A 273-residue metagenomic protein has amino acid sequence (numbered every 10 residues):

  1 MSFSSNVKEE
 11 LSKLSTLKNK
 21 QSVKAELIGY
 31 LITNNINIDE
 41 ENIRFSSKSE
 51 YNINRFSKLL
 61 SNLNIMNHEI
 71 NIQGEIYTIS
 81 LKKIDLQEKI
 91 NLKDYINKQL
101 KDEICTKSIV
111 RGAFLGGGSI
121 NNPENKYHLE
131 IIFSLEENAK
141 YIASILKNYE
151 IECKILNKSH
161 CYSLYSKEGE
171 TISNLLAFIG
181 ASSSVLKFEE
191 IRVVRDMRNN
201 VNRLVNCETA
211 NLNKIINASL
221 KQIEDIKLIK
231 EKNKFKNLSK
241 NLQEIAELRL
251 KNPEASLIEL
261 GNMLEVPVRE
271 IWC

Functional and structural regions predicted by a protein language model:
M1-E40, S47-F56, L60, I271: N-terminal, positively charged regions that mediate nucleic acid binding
F3, V7, V23, N52 (+5 more regions): Alpha-helical structural motif
S5-L14, E88-I96, S256-L257: Short amphipathic alpha-helical segments and their helix-coil junctions
E9, K13, K58, N62 (+9 more regions): Charged/polar, solvent-exposed surface patches and flexible loops
T16-K24, Q99-T106, K236-K240: Structural motif
L27-I32, V110-L115, Q243-E247: Contiguous, well-ordered alpha-helical segments that form the cores/surfaces of helical PPI scaffolds
N34, E41, S47, N54 (+1 more regions): DNA-contacting interfaces and partner/effector-binding or oligomerization modules in DNA-centric proteins
G180-E270: Extended mid-to-C-terminal alpha-helical interaction segments
